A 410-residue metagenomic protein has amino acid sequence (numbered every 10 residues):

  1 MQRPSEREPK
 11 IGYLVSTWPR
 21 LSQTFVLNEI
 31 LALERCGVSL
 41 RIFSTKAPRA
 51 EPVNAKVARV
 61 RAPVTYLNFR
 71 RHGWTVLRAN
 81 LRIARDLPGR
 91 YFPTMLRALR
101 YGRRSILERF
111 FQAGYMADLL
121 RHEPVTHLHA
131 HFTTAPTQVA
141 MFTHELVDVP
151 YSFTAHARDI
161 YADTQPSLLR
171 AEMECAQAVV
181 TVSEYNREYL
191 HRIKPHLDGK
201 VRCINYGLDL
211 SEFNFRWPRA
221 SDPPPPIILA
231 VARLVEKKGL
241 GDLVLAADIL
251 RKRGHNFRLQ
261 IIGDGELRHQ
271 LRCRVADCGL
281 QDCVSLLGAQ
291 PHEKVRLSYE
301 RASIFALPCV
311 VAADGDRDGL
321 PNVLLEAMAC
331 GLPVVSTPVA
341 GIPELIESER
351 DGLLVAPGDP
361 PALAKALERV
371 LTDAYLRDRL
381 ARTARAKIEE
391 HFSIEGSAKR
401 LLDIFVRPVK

Functional and structural regions predicted by a protein language model:
M1-R70, R121, V149, E174 (+2 more regions): N-terminal subdomain of nucleotide-sugar transferases
D163-T164, H191, L208-P224: Acidic anion/phosphate-binding donor-loop and adjacent secondary structure in glycosyltransferase catalytic cores
Y185, G207: Carbohydrate-associated surface elements
W217-D248, Q260: Conserved donor-binding/catalytic core segment of Leloir-type glycosyltransferases
H269-E293: Nucleotide-activated donor-binding/catalytic signature segment of Leloir-type glycosyltransferases, i.e., the conserved
E300-G315, L332: Acidic donor-binding loop of glycosyltransferase active sites
L324, A329, P333-S336, I346: Short hydrophobic beta-strand element within catalytic cores of glycosyltransferases and related nucleotide-activated
L345-E349, L353-P360, R369-Y375: Conserved acidic donor-binding segment of nucleotide-sugar-dependent glycosyltransferases
